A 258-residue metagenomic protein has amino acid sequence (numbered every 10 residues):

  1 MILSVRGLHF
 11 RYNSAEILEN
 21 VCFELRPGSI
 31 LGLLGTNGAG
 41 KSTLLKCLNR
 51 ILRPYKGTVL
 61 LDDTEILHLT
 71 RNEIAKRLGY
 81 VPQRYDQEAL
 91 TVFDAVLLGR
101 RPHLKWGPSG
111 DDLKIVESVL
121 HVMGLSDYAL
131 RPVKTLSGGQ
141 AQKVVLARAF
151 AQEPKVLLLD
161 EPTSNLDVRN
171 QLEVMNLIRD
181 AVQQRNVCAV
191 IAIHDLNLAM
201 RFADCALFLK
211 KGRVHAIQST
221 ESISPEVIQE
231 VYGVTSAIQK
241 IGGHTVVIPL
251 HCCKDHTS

Functional and structural regions predicted by a protein language model:
L34-T36: The feature captures the beta-strand-to-loop junction immediately N-terminal to the Walker
N49: Helix-to-loop junction immediately C-terminal to a conserved catalytic motif
G57-E65, I74: Conserved ABC transporter NBD signature motif
G110-Y128, E153: Conserved ABC ATPase "signature" region
P132-L136, Q140: Conserved ABC ATPase signature
L157-E161: Catalytic Walker B motif of ABC-type/P-loop ATPase nucleotide-binding domains
V231-S258: ABC ATPase nucleotide-binding domains
